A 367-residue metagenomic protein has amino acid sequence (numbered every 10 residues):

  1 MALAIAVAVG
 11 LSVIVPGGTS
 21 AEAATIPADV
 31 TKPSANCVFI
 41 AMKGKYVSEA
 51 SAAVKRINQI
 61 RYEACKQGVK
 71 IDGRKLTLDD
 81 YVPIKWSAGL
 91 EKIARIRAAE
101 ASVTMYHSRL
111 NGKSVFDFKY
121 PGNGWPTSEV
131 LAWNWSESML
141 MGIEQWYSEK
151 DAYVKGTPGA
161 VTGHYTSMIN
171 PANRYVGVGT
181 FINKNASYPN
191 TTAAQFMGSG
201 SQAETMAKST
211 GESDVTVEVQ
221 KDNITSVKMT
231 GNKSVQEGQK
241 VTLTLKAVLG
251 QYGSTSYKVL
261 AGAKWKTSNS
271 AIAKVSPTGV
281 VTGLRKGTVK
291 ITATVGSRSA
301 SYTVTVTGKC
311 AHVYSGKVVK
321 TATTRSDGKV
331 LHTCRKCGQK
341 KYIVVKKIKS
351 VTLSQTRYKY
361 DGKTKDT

Functional and structural regions predicted by a protein language model:
A2-I14: Bacterial N-terminal signal peptides
L11-I26: Sec-dependent signal peptide cleavage junction
A24-N123, Y165, P171-V176, T180-F181: Short, well-ordered surface patches within globular domains
V69, S138, K184-N190, Y252-Y257 (+1 more regions): Short, solvent-exposed loop/turn segments that connect beta-strands within catalytic domains and beta-strand-rich
V115-M206: A well-ordered secondary-structure block
Q202-K221: A short, surface-exposed interaction/processing loop segment used at functional sites
K221-S350, R357-T367: Extracytoplasmic soluble-region selector
